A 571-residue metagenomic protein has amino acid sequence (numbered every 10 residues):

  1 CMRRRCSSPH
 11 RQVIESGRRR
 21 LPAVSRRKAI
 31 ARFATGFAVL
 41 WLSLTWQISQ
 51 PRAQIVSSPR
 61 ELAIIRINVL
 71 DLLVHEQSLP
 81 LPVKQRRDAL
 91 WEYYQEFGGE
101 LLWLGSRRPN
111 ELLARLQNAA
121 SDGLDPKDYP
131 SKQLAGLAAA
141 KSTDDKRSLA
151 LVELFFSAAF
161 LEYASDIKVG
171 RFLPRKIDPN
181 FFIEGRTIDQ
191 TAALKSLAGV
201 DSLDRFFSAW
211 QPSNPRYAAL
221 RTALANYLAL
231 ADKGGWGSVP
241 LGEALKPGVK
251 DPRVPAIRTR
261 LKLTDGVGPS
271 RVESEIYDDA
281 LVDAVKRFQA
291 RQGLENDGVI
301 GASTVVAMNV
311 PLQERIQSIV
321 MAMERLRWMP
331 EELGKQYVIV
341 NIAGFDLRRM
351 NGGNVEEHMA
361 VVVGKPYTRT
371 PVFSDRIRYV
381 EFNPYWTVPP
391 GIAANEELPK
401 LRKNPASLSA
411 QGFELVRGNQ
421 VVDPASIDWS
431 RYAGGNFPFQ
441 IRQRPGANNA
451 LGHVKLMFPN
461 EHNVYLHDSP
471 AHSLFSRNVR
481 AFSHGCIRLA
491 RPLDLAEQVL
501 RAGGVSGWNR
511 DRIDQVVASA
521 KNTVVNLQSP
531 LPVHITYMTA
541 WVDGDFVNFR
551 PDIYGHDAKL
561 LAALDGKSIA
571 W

Functional and structural regions predicted by a protein language model:
V13-E15, A23-V24, A34: Acidic, Ala/Val/Gly-enriched low-complexity intrinsically disordered segments
A29-I30: N-terminal export leaders
A34-T45: Bacterial N-terminal signal peptides
Q47-A53: Sec/Tat signal peptide C-region and signal peptidase I cleavage site
A53-Q85, A89-E92, L154, A158-E162 (+2 more regions): Well-ordered beta-sheet/strand-loop patches within structured domains
Q54-R186: Cationic-aromatic interfacial patches
